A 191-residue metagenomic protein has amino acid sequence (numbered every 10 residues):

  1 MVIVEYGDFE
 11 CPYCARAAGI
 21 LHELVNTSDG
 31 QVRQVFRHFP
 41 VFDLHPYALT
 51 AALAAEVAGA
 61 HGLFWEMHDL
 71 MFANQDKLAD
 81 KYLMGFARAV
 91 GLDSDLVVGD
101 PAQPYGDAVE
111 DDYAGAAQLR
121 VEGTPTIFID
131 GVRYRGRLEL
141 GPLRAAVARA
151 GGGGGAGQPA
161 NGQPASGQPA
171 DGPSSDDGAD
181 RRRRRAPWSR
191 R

Functional and structural regions predicted by a protein language model:
V2-R88, R181-R184, W188: Structural alpha/beta surface segment adjacent to cysteine/selenocysteine redox centers across thiol/disulfide enzymes
Y6-G7, A18-E23, G85-R191: C-terminal cap of thioredoxin/glutaredoxin-like
